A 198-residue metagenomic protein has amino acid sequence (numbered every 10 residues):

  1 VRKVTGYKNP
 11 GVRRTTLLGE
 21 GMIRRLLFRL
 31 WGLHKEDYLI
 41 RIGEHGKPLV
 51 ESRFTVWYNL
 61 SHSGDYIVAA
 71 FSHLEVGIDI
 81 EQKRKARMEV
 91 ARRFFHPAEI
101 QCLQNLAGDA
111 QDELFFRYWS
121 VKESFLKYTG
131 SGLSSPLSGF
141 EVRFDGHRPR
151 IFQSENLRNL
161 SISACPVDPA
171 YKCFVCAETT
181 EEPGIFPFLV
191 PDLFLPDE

Functional and structural regions predicted by a protein language model:
V1-E198: Core catalytic alpha/beta fold that binds nucleotide/phospho-ligands
